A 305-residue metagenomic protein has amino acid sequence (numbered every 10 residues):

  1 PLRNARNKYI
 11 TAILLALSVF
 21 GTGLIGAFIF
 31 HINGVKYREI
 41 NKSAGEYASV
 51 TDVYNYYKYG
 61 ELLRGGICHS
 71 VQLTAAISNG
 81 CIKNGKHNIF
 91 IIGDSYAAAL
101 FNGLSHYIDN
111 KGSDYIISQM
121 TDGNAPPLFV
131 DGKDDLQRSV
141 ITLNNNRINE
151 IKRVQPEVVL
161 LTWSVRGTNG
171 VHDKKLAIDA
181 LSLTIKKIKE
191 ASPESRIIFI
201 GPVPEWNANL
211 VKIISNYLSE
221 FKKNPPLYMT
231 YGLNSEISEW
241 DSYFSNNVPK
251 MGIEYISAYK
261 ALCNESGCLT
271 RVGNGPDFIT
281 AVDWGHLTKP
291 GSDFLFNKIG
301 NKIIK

Functional and structural regions predicted by a protein language model:
P1-K305: Extracellular/periplasmic envelope-modification machinery, especially enzymes that add or remove acyl/ester groups on
